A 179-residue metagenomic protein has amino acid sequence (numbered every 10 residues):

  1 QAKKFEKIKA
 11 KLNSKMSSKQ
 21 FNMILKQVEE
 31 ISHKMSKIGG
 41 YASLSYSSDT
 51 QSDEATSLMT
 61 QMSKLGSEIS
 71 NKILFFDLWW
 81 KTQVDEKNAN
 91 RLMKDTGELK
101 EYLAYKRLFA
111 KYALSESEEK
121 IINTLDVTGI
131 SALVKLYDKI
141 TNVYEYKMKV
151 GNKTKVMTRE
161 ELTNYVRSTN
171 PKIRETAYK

Functional and structural regions predicted by a protein language model:
Q1-K179: A well-structured
